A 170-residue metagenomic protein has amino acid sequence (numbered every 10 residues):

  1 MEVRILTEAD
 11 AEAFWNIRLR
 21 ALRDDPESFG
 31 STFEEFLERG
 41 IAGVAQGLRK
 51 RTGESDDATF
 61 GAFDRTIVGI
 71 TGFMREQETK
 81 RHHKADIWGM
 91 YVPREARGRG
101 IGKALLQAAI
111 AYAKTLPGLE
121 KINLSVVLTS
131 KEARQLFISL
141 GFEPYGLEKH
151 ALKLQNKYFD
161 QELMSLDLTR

Functional and structural regions predicted by a protein language model:
M1-V3: Extreme N-terminal starter segment of soluble prokaryotic enzymes
E8-A9, W15-N16, R20-G89, P93-E95 (+3 more regions): Acetyl-CoA-dependent GNAT
D57, F159-L163: Short hydrophobic/aromatic beta-strand or adjacent loop that forms the aromatic wall/cage of a ligand/substrate-binding
T66-G69, E132, Y158: Glycine-rich acetyl-CoA-binding "A-motif" of GNAT/NAT acetyltransferases
K80, G89-Q107, L116, L128-Q135 (+1 more regions): Conserved glycine-rich acetyl-CoA-binding loop
A113-S125: Conserved GNAT acetyl-CoA-binding A-motif
N123-V126, I138, E143-F159: Conserved catalytic-core motifs of GNAT/GCN5-like acyltransferases
